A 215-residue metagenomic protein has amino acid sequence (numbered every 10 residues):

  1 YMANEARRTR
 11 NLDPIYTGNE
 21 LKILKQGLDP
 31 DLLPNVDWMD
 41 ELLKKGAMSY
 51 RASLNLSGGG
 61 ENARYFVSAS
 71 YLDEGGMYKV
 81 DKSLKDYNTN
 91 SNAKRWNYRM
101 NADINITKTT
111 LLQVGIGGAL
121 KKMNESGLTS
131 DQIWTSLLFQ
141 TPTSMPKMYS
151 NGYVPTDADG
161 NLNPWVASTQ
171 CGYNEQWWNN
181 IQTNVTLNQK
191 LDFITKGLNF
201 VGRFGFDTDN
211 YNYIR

Functional and structural regions predicted by a protein language model:
Y1-L28, L128-T129, R215: Conserved small-residue
P30-S70, E74-M77, T89-N163, G172-Q176 (+1 more regions): Flexible loop and strand-edge segments within Gram-negative outer membrane beta-barrel domains
R64, L111, W178-N180, T195-V201: Outer-membrane beta-barrel architecture
V67, V114, V185, F200-F204: Membrane-embedded beta-strand positions of outer-membrane beta-barrel proteins
M77-L84: Short acidic, glycine/proline-rich loop/turn micro-motifs
W165-S168, I181: Short linear interaction motifs
V201-R215: C-terminal extensions
